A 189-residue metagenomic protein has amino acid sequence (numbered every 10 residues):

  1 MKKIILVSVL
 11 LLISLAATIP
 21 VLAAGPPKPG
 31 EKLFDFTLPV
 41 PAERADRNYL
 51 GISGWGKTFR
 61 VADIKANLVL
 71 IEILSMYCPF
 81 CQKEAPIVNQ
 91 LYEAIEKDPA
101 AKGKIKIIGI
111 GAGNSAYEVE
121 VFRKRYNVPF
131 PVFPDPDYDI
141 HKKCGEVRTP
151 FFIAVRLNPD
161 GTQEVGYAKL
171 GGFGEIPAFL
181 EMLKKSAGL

Functional and structural regions predicted by a protein language model:
M1-V9: Bacterial N-terminal signal peptides that target proteins for export
S8-A17: Bacterial N-terminal signal peptides
T18-A23: Sec/Tat signal peptide C-region and signal peptidase I cleavage site
L38-V69: A short beta-strand-turn-helix
N67-V69, L74-Y77, R148: Short pre-active-site segment immediately N-terminal to redox-active cysteine/selenocysteine motifs in thiol-based
I73-Q90: Conserved redox-active cysteine motifs that mediate thiol-disulfide chemistry, especially di-cysteine Cys-X(1-2)-Cys
K97-P136: Conserved segment of the thioredoxin-like fold in thiol-based oxidoreductases
K124-V128, P136-S186: Thiol/disulfide oxidoreductase modules built on the thioredoxin-like
